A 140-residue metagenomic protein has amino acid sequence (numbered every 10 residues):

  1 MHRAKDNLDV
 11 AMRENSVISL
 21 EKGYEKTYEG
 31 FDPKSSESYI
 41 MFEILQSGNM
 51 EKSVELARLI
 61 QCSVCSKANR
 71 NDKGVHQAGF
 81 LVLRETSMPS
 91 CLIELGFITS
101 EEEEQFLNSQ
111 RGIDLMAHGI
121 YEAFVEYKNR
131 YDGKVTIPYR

Functional and structural regions predicted by a protein language model:
M1-R140: Active-site-proximal helix/loop segments of hydrolytic enzymes
